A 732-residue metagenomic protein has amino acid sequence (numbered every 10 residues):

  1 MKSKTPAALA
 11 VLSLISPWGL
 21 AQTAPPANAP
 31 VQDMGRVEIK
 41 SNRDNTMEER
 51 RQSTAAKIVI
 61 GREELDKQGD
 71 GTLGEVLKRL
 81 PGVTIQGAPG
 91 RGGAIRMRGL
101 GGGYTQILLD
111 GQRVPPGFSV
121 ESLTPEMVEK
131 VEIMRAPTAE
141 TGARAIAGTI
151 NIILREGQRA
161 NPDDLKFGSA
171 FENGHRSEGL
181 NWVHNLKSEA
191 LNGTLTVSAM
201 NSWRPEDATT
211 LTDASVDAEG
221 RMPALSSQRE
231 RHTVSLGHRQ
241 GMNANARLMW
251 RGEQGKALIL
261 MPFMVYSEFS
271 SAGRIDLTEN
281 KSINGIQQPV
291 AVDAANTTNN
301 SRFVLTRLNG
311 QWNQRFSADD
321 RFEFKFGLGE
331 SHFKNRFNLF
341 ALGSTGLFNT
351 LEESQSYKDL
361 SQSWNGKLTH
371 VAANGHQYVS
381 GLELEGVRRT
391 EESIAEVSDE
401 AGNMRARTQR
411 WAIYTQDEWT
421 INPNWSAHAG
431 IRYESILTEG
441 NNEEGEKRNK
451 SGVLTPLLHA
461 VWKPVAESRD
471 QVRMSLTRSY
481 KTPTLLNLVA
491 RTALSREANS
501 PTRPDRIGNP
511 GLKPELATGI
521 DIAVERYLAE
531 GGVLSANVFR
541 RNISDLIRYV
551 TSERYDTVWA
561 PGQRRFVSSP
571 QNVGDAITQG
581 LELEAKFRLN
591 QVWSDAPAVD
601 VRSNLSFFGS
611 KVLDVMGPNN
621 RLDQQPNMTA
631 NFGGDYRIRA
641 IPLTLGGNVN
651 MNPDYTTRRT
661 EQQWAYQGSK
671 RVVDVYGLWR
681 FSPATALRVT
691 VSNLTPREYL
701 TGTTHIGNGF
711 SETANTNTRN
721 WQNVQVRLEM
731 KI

Functional and structural regions predicted by a protein language model:
R36-Q68, G93-A94, G102-T105, Q158: N-terminal periplasmic "start-of-domain" segments of outer-membrane beta-barrel proteins
L73-V76, G93-R96, I133, A145-F167 (+1 more regions): N-terminal periplasmic accessory domains that precede and gate Gram-negative outer-membrane beta-barrel machines
G74-Q112: Extracytoplasmic beta-strand/coil segments of soluble accessory domains associated with Gram-negative outer-membrane
I85, R96, Q112-T138, W182: Short acidic/polar hinge/loop motifs at secondary-structure boundaries that mediate gating or recognition
N245-S267, N296-K447, W462-K463, E467 (+2 more regions): Face-selective signature of the C-terminal outer-membrane beta-barrel domain
S301-L305, Y357, A406-T408, R478-I543 (+4 more regions): Outer-membrane beta-barrel signature, preferentially recognizing the C-terminal barrel domain of Gram-negative
A427, F539-N542, A560-Y655, R659: Gram-negative outer-membrane beta-barrel transporters
M651-R658, L678-I732: C-terminal beta-signal and adjacent terminal beta-strands/loops of Gram-negative outer-membrane beta-barrel proteins
